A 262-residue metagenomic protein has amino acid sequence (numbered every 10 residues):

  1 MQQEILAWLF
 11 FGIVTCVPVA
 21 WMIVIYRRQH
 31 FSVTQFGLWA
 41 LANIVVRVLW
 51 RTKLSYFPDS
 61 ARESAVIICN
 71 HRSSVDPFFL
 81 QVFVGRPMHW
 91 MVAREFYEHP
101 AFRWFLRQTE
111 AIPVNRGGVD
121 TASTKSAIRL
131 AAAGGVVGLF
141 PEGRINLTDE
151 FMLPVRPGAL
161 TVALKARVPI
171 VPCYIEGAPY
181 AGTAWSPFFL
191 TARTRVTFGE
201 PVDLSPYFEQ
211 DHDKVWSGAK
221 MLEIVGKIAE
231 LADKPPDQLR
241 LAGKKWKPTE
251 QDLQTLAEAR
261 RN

Functional and structural regions predicted by a protein language model:
M1-Q29: Transmembrane alpha-helices
W8-G12, T124-N262: Non-catalytic C-terminal accessory region of glycerolipid acyltransferases and related lyso-lipid remodeling enzymes
Y26-S64, W104: N-terminal signal-anchor transmembrane helix
A40-A42, Q108-V114, G143-I145: Short, basic, glycine/proline-bearing loop/turn elements
N43-W50, V66-I68, P113-G117, T148-E150: Short, flexible loop segments at the rims of nucleotide/cofactor-binding pockets, characterized by
L54, H99, T121-T124: Structural motif corresponding to alpha-helix initiation and N-cap regions
D59-V119: Catalytic core of membrane glycerolipid acyltransferases/transacylases, capturing the structured, soluble-facing
